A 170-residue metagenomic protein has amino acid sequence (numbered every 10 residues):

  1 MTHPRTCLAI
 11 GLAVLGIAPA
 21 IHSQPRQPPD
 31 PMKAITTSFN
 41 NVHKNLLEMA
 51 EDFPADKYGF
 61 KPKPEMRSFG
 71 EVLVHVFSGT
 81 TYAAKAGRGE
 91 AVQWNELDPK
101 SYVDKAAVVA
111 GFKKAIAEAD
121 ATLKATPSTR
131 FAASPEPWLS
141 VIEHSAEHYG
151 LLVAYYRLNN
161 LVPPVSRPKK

Functional and structural regions predicted by a protein language model:
M1-I10: Bacterial N-terminal signal peptides that target proteins for export
A18-A20: N-terminal signal peptide c-region/cleavage motif recognized by signal peptidases
P25-D30, G89-S101: Acidic/histidine-rich, surface-exposed loop or edge segments in extracytoplasmic proteins
Q27-F39: N-terminal beta-strand motif that seeds the catalytic metal site of vicinal oxygen chelate
T36-N40, K44-L47, K57-E96, A132-K170: Short, contiguous alpha-helical
S38, K100-S145, Y149: Acidic/histidine-rich alpha-helical segments that form the ligand environment of transition-metal centers
N45, M49-A50, A84, E118 (+2 more regions): Well-ordered alpha-helical scaffold segments within catalytic/enzyme domains
